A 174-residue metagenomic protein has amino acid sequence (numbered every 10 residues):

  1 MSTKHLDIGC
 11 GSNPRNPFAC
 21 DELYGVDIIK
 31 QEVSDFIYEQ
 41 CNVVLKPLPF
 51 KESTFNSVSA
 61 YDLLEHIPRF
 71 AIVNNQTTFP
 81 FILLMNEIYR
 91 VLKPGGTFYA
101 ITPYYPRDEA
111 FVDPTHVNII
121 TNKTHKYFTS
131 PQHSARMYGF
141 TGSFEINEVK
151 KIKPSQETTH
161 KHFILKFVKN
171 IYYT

Functional and structural regions predicted by a protein language model:
K4-K46: Class I SAM-dependent methyltransferase SAM/SAH-binding core
L45-S59: A short acidic, Gly/Pro-enriched loop at the edge of an enzyme's catalytic core that lines a small-molecule cofactor
S57-L63, R69: A short beta-strand submotif of the Rossmann-like class I SAM-dependent methyltransferase core that lines
R69-F81, A110-V117: Short, flexible/disordered intra-domain loops and linkers
Q76-P94: A short glycine-rich, Lys/Arg-flanked "PGG" loop and its adjoining helix->strand segment in the class I
G95-T102: Conserved beta-strand signature within the Rossmann-like core of class I S-adenosyl-L-methionine
F111-E145: Conserved Class I S-adenosyl-L-methionine
A135-T174: A C-terminal cap/extension of S-adenosyl-L-methionine-dependent methyltransferases that defines the acceptor-substrate
